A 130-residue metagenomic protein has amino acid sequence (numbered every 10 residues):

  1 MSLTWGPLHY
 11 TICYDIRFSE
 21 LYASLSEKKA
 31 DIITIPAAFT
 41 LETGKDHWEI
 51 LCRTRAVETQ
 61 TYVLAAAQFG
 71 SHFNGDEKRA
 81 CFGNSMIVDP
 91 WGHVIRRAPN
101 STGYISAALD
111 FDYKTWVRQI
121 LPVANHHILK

Functional and structural regions predicted by a protein language model:
M1-H9: Beta-strand-turn-beta hairpins that frame and shape the catalytic cleft of phosphate-ester-processing enzymes
P7, I16-I105: CN hydrolase (nitrilase-like) catalytic-core segments centered on the catalytic cysteine and neighboring Lys/Glu
A108-F111: Short beta-strand-to-coil "C-cap" segments at the C-terminal boundary of structured domains/repeats, marking
K114-K130: A conserved C-terminal secondary-structure "cap"
